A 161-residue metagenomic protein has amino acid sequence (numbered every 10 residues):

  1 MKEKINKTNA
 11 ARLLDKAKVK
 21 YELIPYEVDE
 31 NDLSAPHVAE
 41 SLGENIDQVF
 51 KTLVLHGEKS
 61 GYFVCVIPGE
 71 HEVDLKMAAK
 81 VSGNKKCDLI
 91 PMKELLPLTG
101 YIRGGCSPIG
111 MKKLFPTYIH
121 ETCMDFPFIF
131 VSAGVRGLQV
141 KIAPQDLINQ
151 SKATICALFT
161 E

Functional and structural regions predicted by a protein language model:
M1-E161: Extended, low-hydrophobicity, polar/charged segments
